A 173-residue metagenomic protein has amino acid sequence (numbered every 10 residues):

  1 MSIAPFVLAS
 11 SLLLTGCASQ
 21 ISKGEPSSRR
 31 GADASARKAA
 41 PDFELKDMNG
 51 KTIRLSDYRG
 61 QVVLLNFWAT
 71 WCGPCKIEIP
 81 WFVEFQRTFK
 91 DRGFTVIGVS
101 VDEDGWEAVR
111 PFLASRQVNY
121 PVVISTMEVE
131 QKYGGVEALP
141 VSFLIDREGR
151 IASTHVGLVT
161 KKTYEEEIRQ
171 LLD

Functional and structural regions predicted by a protein language model:
M1-D42, E167, D173: N-terminal targeting signals for export/organelle localization
A40-P41, V63, L139-V141: Short loop/turn microsegments at loop-to-beta-strand junctions
F43, Y58, F67-W68, F112 (+1 more regions): Conserved hydrophobic/aromatic "anchor" residues that stabilize well-ordered secondary structure elements
L55-G73: Short active-site neighborhood of thiol/selenol oxidoreductases, capturing the structured segment around
R59-Q61, D91, V118-N119: Active-site acidic short loop of glycosyltransferases
K76-R116, S125-K132: Structural microenvironment flanking redox-active thiols in thiol-disulfide oxidoreductases
P111-V118, I124-R169: Thiol/disulfide oxidoreductase modules built on the thioredoxin-like
